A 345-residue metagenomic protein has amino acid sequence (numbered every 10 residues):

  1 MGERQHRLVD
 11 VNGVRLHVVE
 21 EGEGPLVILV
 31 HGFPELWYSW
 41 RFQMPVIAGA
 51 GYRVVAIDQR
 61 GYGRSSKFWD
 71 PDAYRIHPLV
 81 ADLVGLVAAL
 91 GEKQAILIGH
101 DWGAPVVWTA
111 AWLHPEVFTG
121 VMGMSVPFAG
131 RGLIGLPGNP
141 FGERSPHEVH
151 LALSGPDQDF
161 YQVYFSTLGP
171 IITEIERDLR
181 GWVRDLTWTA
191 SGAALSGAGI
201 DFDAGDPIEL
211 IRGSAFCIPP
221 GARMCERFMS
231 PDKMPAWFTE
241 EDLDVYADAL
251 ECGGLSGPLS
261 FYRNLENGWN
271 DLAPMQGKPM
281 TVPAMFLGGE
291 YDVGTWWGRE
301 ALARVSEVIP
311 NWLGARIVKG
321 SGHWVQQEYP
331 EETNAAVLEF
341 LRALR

Functional and structural regions predicted by a protein language model:
M1-R15: N-terminal cap/lid segment of alpha/beta-hydrolase-fold proteins
G2-E3, R64-I98, W102-L313: Flexible "cap/lid" subdomain of the alpha/beta-hydrolase fold that forms the substrate-access gate
H17-K67, L86, H100: Conserved HGGG/HGGXW glycine-rich cap/lid loop of the alpha/beta-hydrolase fold
G22, L90-K93, L344: Glycine-rich phosphate-binding loop signature in dinucleotide/nucleotide-binding domains
V27-L29, A284, A315: Hydrophobic beta-strand anchors of alpha/beta hydrolase catalytic cores
P34, Q59-G63, F128, D292 (+1 more regions): Alpha/beta-hydrolase active-site loop signature
W312-R345: Catalytic active-site module of serine/aspartate enzymes centered on a nucleophile-bearing elbow/loop
